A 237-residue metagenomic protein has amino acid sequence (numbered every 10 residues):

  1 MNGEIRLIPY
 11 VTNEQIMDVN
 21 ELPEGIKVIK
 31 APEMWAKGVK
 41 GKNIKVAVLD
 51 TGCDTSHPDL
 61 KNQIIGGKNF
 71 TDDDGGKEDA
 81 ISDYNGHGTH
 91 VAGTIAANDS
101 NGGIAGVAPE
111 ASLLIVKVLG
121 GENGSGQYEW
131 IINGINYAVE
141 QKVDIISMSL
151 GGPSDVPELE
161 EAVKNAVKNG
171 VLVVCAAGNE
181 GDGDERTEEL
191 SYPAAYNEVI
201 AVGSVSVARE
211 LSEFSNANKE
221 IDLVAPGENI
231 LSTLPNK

Functional and structural regions predicted by a protein language model:
M1-G25, P32: Autoinhibitory propeptides
V28-D74: Acidic-leg catalytic submotif of subtilisin-like serine proteases
K40, K164-K168, V224: Anion (oxyanion) recognition and catalysis
I44, T51, I64, D72-S154 (+1 more regions): Subtilisin-like peptidase catalytic core
D59, Q63, D144, E198-A201 (+1 more regions): Glycine-centered tight turns that cap/initiate beta-strands
L60, S204-K237: Catalytic-core environment of secreted peptidases
I65, L114, L172-V174, A201-V202 (+2 more regions): Structural detector of well-ordered beta-strand residues that form the stable sheet scaffold of enzyme domains
V118-E198, A208-E213, A217: Substrate-binding/access-modulating region of protease and related hydrolase catalytic domains
